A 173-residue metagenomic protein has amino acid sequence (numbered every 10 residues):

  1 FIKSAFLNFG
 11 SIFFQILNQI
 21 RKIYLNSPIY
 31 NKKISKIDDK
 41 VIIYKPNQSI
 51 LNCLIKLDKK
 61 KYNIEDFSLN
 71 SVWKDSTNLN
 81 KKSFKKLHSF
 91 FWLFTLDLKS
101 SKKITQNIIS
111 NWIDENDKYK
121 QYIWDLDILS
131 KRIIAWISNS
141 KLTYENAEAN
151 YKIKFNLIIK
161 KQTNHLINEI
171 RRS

Functional and structural regions predicted by a protein language model:
F1, A5, W73-T77, I113-D117 (+1 more regions): Generic alpha-helix detector with strongest preference for long hydrophobic helices that associate with membranes
F1-K74: Extreme N-terminal leader/anchor segments
I37-K45, L54-I64, L79-F91, W112-I113 (+1 more regions): Short charge-dense sequence patches
D38-D39, D58, D66, D75 (+3 more regions): Acidic-enriched, low-complexity/disordered segments with a strong bias for Aspartate over Glutamate
K81-S173: Aromatic-lined, polymer-binding surfaces characteristic of secreted/periplasmic polysaccharide-degrading enzymes
